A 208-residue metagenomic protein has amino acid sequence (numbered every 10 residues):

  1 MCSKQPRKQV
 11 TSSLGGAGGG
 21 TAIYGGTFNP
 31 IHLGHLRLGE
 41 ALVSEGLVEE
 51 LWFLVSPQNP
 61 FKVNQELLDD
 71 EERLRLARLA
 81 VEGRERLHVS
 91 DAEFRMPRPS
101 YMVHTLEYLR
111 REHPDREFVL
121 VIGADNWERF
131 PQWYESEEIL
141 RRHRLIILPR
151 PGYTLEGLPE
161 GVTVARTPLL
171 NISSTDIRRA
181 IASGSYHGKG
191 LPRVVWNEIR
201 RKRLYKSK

Functional and structural regions predicted by a protein language model:
C2-K208: Nucleotidyltransferase catalytic core that binds NTPs
